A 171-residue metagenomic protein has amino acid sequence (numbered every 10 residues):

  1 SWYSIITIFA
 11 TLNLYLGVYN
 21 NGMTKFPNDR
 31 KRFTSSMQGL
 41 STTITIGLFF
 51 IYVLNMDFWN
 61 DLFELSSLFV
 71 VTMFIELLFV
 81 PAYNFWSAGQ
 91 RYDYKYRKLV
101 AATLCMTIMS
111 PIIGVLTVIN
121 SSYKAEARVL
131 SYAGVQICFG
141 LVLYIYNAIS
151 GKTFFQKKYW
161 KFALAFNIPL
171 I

Functional and structural regions predicted by a protein language model:
S1, T24-S36, I46-F74, N120-V129 (+1 more regions): Membrane-interface helix-capping segments at transmembrane helix termini in multi-pass transporters
S1-M23, F79-Y83, L170-I171: Small-residue-rich midsections of specific transmembrane alpha-helices
Y3, T7, T11, I44-L48 (+6 more regions): Alpha-helical transmembrane segments of multipass membrane proteins
I5, Q38, T42, I46 (+7 more regions): Residue-level signature of the transmembrane alpha-helical core of multi-pass small-molecule transporters
I8, N21-L40, K161, I171: Specific pore-lining/lateral-gate transmembrane helices of multi-pass inner-membrane transport and insertion machines
F26, F79-A101, N147: Membrane-interface junctions at transmembrane-helix termini in multi-pass inner-membrane proteins
S67-V71, V100-I149, F162-A165: Hydrophobic alpha-helical transmembrane segments
Q156-I168: Alpha-helical membrane-protein architecture signal
